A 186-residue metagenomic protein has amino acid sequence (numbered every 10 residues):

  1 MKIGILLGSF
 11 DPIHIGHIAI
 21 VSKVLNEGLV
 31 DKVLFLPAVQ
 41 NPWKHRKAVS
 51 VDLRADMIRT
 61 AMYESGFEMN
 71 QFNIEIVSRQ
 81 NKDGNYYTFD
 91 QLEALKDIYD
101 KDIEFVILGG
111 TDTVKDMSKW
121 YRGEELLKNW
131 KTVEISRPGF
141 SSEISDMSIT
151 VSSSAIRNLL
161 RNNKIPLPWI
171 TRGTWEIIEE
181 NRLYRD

Functional and structural regions predicted by a protein language model:
M1-D186: Nucleotidyltransferase catalytic core that binds NTPs
